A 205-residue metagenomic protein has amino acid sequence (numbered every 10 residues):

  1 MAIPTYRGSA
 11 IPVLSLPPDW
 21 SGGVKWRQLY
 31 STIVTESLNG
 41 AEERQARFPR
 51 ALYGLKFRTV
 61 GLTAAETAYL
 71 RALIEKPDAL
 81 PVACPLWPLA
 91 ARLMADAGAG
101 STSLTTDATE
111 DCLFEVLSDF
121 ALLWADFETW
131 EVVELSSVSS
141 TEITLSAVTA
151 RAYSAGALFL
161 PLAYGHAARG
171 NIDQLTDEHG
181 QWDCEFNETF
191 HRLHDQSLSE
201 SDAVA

Functional and structural regions predicted by a protein language model:
M1-L73: N-terminal intrinsically disordered, low-complexity, charge/repeat-rich segments that act as generic
T5-Y6, T32-L38, L62-T63, V82-P85 (+3 more regions): A short linear-motif detector with a strong N-terminal bias
S15-S21, A91-G98, V132-L135, A163-W182: A structural signal for short, hydrophobic beta-strand segments that form beta-sheets in beta-rich/all-beta domains
D19, R50, P77, A155 (+1 more regions): A generic structural signal for short, non-catalytic loop/turn and secondary-structure boundary residues
W26-T32, F57, T105-T109, G156-L160: N-terminal start-of-chain detector that recognizes signal peptides and the immediate post-cleavage beginning
E36, E42-T63, D173-A205: Oligomerization/assembly interface segments of phage tail-like spikes and tubes
V60, A64-R151, E200-A205: Autoprocessing Asn-cyclization modules and mimics
T141-G165, G180-D195: Short solvent-exposed strand/turn elements
